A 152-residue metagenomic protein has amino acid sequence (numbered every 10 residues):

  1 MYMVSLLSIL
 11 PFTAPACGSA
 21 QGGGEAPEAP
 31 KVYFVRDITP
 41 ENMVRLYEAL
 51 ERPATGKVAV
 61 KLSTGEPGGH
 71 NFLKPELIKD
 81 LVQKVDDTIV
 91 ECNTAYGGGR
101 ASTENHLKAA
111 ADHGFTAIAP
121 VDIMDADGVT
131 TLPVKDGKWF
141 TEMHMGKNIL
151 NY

Functional and structural regions predicted by a protein language model:
Y2, L6, C17-Y152: N-terminal and secondary-structure boundary signal
